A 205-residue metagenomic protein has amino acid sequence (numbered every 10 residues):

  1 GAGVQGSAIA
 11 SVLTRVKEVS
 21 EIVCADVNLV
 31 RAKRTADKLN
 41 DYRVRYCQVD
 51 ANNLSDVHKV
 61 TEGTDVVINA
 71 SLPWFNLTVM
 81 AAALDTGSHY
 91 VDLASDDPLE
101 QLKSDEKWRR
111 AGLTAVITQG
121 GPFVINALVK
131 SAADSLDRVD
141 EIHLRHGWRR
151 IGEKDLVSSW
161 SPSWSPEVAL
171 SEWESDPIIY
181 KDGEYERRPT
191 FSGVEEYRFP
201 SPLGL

Functional and structural regions predicted by a protein language model:
G1-A2: Glycine-rich Rossmann-fold phosphate-binding loop(s) that bind the pyrophosphate of adenine dinucleotide cofactors
Q5: Hydrophobic/small residue at the entry helix of a nucleotide-binding pocket
V27-R31: Helix N-cap at the beta1-alpha1 junction of Rossmann-like dinucleotide-binding domains, i.e., the first residues
Q48-V66, F75: Conserved Rossmann-fold cofactor-binding substructure of NAD(P)-dependent oxidoreductases
T61-A70, Y90-D92: N-terminal Rossmann-like NAD(P) cofactor-binding module of classical short-chain dehydrogenase/reductase
M80, L93-T118: Rossmann-fold NAD(P)-binding glycine/threonine-rich loop
V124-E141: Oxidoreductase and adenylate-handling cofactor-binding alpha/beta cores
L136-L205: Active-site-lining helix/loop region of Rossmann-like oxidoreductase modules
